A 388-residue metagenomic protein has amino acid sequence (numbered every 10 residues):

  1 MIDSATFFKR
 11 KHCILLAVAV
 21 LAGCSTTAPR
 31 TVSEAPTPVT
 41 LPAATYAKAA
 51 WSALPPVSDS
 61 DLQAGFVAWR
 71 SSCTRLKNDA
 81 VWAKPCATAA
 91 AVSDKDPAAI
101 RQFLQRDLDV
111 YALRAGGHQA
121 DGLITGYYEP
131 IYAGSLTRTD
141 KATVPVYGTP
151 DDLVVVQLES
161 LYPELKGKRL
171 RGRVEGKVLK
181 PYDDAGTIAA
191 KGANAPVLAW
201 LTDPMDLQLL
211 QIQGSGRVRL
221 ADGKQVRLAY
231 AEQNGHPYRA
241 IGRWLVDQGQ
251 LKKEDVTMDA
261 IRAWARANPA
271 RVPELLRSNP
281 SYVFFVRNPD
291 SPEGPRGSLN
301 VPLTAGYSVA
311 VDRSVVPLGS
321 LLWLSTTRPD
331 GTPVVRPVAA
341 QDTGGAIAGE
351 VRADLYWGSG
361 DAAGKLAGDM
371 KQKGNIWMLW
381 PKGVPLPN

Functional and structural regions predicted by a protein language model:
I2-I14: Bacterial N-terminal signal peptides that target proteins for export
C13-L16, Y46-A49, A120, R277 (+3 more regions): Short, functionally important structural connectors and interaction interfaces within domains
A17-V18, D79: Residue-level signal for mature regions of secreted extracellular proteins and peptides
V20-G23: C-terminal motif of bacterial Sec signal peptides marking the signal peptidase cleavage site
S25-A28, A47, S58-S60, A64 (+2 more regions): C-terminal soluble interaction/assembly domains
A28-V39: Short, low-complexity, disordered segments immediately C-terminal to signal peptides in bacterial exported proteins
T45-P289: Secretory/export targeting leaders with adjacent low-complexity proregions
